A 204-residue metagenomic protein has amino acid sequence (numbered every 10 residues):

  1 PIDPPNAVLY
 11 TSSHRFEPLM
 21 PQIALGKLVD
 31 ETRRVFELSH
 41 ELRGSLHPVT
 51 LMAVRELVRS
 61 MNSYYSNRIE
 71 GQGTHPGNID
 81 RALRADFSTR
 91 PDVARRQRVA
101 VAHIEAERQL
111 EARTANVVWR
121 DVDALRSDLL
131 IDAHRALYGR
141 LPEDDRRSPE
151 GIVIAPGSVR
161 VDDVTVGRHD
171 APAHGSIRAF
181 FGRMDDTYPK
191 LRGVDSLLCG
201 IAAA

Functional and structural regions predicted by a protein language model:
P1-A204: FIC/Doc superfamily catalytic core
